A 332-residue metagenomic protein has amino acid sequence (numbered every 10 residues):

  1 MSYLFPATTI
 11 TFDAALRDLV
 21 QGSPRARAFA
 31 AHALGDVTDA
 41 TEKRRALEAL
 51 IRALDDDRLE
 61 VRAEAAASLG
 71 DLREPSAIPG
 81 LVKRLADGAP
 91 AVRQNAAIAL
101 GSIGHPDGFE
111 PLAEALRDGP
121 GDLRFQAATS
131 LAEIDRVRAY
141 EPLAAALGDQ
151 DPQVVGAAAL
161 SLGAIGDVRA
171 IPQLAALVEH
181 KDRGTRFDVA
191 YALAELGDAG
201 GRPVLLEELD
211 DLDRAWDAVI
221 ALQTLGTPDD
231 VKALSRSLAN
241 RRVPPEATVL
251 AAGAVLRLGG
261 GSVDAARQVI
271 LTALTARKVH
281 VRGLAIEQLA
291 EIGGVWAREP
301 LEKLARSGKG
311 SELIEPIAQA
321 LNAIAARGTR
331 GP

Functional and structural regions predicted by a protein language model:
M1-G35: N-terminal leader/linker segments that initiate helical-solenoid repeat arrays
Y3, A33-D36, S68-D71, A99 (+9 more regions): Core register positions within helices of long alpha-helical scaffolds
P6-D18, A40-D55, E74-A86, H105-R117 (+7 more regions): Amphipathic alpha-helical scaffolding segments comprising HEAT/armadillo-like alpha-solenoid repeats
F12-L16, A28-A31, L47, A63 (+6 more regions): Alpha-helical tetratricopeptide repeat
P24-R25, R44, L59-E60, P75 (+14 more regions): Alpha-helix N-cap/helix-start positions at coil->helix boundaries
P111, P120-E133, V137-Q173, D182-Y191 (+1 more regions): Solenoidal tandem-repeat scaffolds enriched in leucines and small polar residues
P245, V249, G253-R257, G261-L271: Alpha-helical adaptor scaffolds
